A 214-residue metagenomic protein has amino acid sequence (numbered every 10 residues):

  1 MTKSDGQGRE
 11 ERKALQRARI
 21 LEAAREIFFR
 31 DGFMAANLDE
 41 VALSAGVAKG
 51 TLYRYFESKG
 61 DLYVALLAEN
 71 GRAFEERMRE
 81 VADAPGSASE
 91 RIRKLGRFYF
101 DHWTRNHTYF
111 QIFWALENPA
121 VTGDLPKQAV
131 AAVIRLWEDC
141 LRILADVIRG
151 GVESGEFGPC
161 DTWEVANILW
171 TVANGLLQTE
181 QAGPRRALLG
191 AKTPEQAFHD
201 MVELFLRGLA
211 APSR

Functional and structural regions predicted by a protein language model:
M1-D31, A35-S44, D61-V64: Basic, helix-initiating cap at the start of DNA-binding domains
M1-S4, F98-R105, E138-S154, N167 (+1 more regions): C-terminal peripheral helix-coil segments that are non-catalytic and often amphipathic
K13, Y63, L67, G71 (+6 more regions): Amphipathic, non-transmembrane alpha-helical scaffold segments
R30-M34, P85, N106, S154: Short coil/turn segments at alpha/beta junctions that flank glycine-rich nucleotide-binding fingerprints
G46-F56: Short hydrophobic/aromatic patch on the recognition helix
V64-A65, E75, L177: Short, Lys/Arg-enriched C-terminal cap helix and immediately downstream tail that follows
A65, E69, R79-Y109, V165-L169 (+1 more regions): Hydrophobic alpha-helical connector segments
D101-D146, E153-E156, W163-E164: Short secondary-structure transition hinges
